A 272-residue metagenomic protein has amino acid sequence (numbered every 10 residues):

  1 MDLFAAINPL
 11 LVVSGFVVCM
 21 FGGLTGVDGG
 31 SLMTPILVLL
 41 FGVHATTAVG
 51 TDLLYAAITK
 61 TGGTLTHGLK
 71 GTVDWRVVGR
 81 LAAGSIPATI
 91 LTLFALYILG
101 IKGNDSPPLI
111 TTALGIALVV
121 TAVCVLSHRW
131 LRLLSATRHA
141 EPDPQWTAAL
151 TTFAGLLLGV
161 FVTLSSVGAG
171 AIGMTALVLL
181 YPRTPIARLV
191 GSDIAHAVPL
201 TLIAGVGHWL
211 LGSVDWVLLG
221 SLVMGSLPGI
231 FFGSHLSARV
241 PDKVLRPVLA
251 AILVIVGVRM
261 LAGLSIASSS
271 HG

Functional and structural regions predicted by a protein language model:
M1-S14, L39, T66-S165, T175 (+3 more regions): Juxtamembrane transmembrane-helix boundary motif
L3, V12-V27, L53-A56, K60 (+1 more regions): N-terminal transmembrane alpha-helices
F21-S31, V162-G170: Short helix-coil transition sites and intra-membrane helix breaks within transmembrane domains of multi-pass
T25-V78: Juxtamembrane transmembrane-helix termini in multi-pass membrane transport proteins
M33-T47, I172-R188: Interfacial segments of multi-pass membrane proteins
G50, V78, V190-G191, A250: Conserved glycine-rich helix-kink/hinge and helix-boundary motifs of the Major Facilitator Superfamily
D52-A56, D193-A197, L218-L219, V223: Short hydrophobic/aromatic, small-residue-rich stretches within specific transmembrane helices of secondary active
